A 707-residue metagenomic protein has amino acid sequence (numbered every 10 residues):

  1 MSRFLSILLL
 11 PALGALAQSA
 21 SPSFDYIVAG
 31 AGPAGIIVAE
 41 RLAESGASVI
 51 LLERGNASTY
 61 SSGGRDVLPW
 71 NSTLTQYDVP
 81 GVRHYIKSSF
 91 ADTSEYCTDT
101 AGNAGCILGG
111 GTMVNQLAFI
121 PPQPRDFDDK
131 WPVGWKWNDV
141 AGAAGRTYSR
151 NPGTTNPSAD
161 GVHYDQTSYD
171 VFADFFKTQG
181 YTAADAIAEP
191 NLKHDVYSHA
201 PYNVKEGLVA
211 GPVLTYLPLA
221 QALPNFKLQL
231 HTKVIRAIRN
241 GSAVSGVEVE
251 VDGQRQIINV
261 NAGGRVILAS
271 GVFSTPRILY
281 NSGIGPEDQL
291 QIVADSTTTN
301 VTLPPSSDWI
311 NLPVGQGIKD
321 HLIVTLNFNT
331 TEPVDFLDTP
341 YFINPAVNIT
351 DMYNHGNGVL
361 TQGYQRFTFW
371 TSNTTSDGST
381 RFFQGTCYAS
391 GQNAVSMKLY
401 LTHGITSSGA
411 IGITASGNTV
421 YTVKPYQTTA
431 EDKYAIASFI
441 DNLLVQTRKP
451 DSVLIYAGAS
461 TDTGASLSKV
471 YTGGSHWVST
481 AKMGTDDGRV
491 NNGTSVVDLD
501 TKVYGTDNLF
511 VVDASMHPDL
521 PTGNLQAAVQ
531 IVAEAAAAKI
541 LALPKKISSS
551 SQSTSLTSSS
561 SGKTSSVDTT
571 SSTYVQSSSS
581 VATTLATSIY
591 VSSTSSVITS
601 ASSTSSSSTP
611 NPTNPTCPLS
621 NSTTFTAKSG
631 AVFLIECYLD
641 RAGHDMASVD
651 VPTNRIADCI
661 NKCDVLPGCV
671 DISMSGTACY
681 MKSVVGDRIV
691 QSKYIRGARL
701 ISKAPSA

Functional and structural regions predicted by a protein language model:
M1-S21, I267, D513, A542 (+1 more regions): Fungal secretory targeting signals
Q18-N138, G142, Q291-T330: N-terminal glycine-rich phosphate/pyrophosphate-binding loop and immediately adjacent elements
R41-E44, S48, G55-Y60, R65 (+2 more regions): Glycine-rich loop(s) and the adjacent beta-strand/alpha-helix scaffold that form part
P124-N240, V244: Conserved redox-cofactor binding core of oxidoreductases
L230, I235-R236, V445, K449-L520: A glycine-rich dinucleotide-binding beta-alpha-beta segment and adjacent secondary-structure elements that constitute
L322-K433, G474, S479, D487 (+2 more regions): FAD cofactor-binding and catalytic pocket of flavoenzymes
A542-S620, L700-A707: Fungal extracellular serine/threonine-rich, low-complexity, intrinsically disordered "mucin-like" regions of secreted
V567, T573, S578-S579, P610-A707: Extracellular disulfide-rich cysteine clusters
